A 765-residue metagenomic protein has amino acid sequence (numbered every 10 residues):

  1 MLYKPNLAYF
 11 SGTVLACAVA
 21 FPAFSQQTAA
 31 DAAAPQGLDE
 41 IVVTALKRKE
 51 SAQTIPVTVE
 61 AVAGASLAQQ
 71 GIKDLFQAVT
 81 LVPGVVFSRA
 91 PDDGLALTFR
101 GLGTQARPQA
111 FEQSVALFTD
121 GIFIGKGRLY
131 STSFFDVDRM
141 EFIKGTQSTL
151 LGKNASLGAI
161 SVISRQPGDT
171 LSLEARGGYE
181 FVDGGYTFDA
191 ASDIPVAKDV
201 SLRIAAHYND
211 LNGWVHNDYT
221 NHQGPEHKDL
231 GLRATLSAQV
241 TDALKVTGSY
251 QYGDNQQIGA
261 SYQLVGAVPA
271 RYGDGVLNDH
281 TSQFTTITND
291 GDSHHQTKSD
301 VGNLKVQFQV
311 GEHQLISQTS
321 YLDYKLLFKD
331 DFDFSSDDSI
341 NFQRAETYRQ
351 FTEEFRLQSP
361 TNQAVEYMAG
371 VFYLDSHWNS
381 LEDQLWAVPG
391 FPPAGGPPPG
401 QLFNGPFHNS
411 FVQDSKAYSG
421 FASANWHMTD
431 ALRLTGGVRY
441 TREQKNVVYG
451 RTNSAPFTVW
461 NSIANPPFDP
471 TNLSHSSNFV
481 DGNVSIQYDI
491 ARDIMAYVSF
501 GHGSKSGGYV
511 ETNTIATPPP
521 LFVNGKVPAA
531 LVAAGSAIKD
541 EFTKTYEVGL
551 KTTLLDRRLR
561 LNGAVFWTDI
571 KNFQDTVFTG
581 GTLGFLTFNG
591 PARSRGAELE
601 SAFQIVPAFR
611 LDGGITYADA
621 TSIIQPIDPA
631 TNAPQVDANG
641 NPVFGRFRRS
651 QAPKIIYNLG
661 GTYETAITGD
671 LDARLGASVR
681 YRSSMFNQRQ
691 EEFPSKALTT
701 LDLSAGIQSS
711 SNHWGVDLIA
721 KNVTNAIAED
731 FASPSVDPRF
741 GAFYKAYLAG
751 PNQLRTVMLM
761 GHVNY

Functional and structural regions predicted by a protein language model:
M1-I72, F76-V82, D193, D242 (+2 more regions): N-terminal Sec signal peptide and the immediately downstream disordered periplasmic leader that contains the TonB box
Q36-T170, V548: Acidic, small-polar-rich N-terminal luminal/periplasmic segments of exported/outer-membrane proteins
E112-S114, K126, F135-K144, T149-L232 (+5 more regions): Outer-membrane beta-barrel translocator/receptor signature
S161, G168-T170, G178, A191-G291 (+4 more regions): Periplasmic-side early beta-strands and strand-to-turn transitions of outer-membrane beta-barrels
V215-Q223, A260-T288, D331-F342, D383-S410 (+5 more regions): Solvent-exposed loop segments that connect transmembrane elements
N303-F332, D489, M495-G501, F522-A597 (+3 more regions): Membrane-embedded beta-barrel scaffold of Gram-negative outer-membrane proteins
Y367-M368, D430, L434, N562-D569 (+2 more regions): Gram-negative outer-membrane beta-barrel transporters
R680-Q688, I707-Y765: C-terminal beta-signal and adjacent terminal beta-strands/loops of Gram-negative outer-membrane beta-barrel proteins
